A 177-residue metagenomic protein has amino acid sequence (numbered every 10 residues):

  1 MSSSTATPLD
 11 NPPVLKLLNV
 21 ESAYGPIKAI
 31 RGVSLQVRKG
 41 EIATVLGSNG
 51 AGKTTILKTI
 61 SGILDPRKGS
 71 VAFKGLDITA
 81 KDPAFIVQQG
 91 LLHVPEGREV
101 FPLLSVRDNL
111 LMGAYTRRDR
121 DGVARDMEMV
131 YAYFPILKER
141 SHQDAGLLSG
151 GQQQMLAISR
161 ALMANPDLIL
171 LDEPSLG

Functional and structural regions predicted by a protein language model:
G25, A43, K81, V106-R125 (+1 more regions): ABC-type ATPase nucleotide-binding domains, specifically the catalytic core motifs of the NBD
L46-S48: The feature captures the beta-strand-to-loop junction immediately N-terminal to the Walker
S61: Helix-to-loop junction immediately C-terminal to a conserved catalytic motif
G69-L76, Q89, V123-M127: Conserved ABC transporter NBD signature motif
D144-L148: Conserved ABC ATPase signature
A161-L162: ABC ATPase C-loop
N165: Conserved catalytic motifs of ABC-family nucleotide-binding domains
